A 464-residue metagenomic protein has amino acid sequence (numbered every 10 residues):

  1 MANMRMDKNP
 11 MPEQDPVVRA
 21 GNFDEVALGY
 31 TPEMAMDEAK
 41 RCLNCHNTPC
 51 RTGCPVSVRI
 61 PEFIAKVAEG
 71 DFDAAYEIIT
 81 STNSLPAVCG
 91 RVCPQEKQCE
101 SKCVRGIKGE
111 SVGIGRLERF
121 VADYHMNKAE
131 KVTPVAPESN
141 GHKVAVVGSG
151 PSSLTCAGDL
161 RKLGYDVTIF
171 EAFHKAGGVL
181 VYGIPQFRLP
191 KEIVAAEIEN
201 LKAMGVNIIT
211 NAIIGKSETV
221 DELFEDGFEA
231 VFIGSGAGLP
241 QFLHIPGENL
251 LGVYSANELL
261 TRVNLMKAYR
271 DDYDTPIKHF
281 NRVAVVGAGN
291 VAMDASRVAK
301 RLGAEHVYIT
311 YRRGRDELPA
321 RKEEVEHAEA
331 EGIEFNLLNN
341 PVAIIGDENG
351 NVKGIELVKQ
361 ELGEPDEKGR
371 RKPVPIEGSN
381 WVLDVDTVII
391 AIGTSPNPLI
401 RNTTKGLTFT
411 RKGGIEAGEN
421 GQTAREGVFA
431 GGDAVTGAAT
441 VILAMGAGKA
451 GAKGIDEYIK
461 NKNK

Functional and structural regions predicted by a protein language model:
R19-D37, R59-R91, K108-V135, V263-N264 (+1 more regions): Ferredoxin-type iron-sulfur electron-transfer modules in oxidoreductases and energy-metabolism complexes
K40-E62, S84-I107: Local cysteine-cluster metal-coordination motifs and their immediate loop/turn environment, predominantly Fe-S cluster
A74, E138, K143-V147, A195-I245 (+5 more regions): Feature captures the FAD/FMN-dependent oxidoreductase FAD-binding
V121-E138, A196-K216, P240-L302, F409-N420 (+1 more regions): Glycine-rich dinucleotide-binding loop and its adjacent helix/turn
K143-T168, A292-K300: N-terminal Rossmann-like FAD-binding beta1-loop-alpha1 element of flavoenzymes
D166-I169, F173-M204, I208, S296-A343: Rossmann-like dinucleotide-binding cores of NAD(P)H-dependent redox enzymes
N249-F280, P365-A438: FAD-site-proximal beta/loop scaffold in flavoenzymes
A295, A434-K462: A conserved FAD-binding loop/helix module that cradles the flavin
